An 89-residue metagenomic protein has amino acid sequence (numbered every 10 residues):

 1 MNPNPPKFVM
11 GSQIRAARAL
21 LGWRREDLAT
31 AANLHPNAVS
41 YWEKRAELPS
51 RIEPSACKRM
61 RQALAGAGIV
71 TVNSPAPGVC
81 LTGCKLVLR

Functional and structural regions predicted by a protein language model:
M1-V9: A detector for short, charged/polar N-terminal pre-domain segments
I14-D27: Short basic helix-loop element that most often maps to the first helix and adjoining turn of HTH DNA-binding modules
A17, A31, W42: Residues in the recognition helix of alpha-helical DNA-binding motifs
G22, A32-N33: Compact, charge-rich alpha-helical regulatory domains located at protein termini
D27, A38, A56-R59: Residues in the helix-turn-helix
L34-I52: Recognition helix of helix-turn-helix/homeodomain-like DNA-binding domains that insert into the DNA major groove
P54-V72: DNA major-groove recognition helix of helix-turn-helix/homeodomain DNA-binding modules
A67-R89: Helix-turn-helix/homeodomain-like alpha-helical modules used for DNA recognition and transcription-factor dimerization
